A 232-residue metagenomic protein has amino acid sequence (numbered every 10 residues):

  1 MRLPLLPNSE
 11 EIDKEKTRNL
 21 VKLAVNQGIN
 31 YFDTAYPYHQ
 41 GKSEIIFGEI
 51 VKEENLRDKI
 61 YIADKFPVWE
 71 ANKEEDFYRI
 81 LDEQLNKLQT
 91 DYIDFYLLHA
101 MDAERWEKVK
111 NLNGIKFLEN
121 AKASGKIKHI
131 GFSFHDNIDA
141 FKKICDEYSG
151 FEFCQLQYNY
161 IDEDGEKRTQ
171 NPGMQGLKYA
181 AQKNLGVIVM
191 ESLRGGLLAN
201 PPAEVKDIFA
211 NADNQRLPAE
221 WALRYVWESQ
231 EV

Functional and structural regions predicted by a protein language model:
M1-E15, K65-D76, E104-E107, E204-R216: Active-site mouth loops of central-metabolism enzymes
M1-I60, F117, A123: N-terminal binding-site loop/beta-alpha segment at the start of enzyme catalytic domains that lines or forms
P7-E11, A35-E44, W69-E75, E104-K108 (+2 more regions): Acidic-and-aromatic substrate-binding clefts and catalytic sites of carbohydrate-active enzymes
L23, Q27, K87-L88, G125 (+1 more regions): Structural motif
F32, I93, I130: Glycine-centered flexible beta-alpha turn that most often forms the glycine-rich phosphate-binding loop
K42-E53, E74-L85, Q89, R105-K116 (+1 more regions): Distinct, well-ordered alpha-helical segments
D58-E70, Y96-M101: A short, structured active-site edge motif that brings together acidic residues
M101-V232: Beta/alpha (TIM)-barrel catalytic core signal, keyed to glycine-rich beta->alpha loops juxtaposed to Asp/Glu that bind
